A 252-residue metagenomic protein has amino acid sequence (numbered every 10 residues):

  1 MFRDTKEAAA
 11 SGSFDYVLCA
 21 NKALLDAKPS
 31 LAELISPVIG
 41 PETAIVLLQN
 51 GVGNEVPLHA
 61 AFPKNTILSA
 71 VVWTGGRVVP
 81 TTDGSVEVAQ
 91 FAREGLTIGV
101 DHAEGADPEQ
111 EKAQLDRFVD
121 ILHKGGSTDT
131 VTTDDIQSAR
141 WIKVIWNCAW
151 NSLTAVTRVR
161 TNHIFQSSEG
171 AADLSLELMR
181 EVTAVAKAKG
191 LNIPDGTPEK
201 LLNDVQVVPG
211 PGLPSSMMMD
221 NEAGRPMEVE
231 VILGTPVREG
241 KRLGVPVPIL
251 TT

Functional and structural regions predicted by a protein language model:
M1-E87: Rossmann-like NAD(P)(H) cofactor-binding subdomain of soluble oxidoreductases
K6-A8, H123, A172-T252: NAD(P)-dependent Rossmann-like dehydrogenase/reductase catalytic/cofactor-binding core
F14, A32, E55, L115-F118 (+5 more regions): A general structural signal for well-ordered alpha-helical segments in protein cores
L34-V38, A61-T66, P80-G196: Internal alpha-helical scaffold of NAD(P)-dependent oxidoreductase catalytic cores
Q49, R93, T97, N221-E222 (+1 more regions): Short glycine/serine/threonine-biased micro-segments
